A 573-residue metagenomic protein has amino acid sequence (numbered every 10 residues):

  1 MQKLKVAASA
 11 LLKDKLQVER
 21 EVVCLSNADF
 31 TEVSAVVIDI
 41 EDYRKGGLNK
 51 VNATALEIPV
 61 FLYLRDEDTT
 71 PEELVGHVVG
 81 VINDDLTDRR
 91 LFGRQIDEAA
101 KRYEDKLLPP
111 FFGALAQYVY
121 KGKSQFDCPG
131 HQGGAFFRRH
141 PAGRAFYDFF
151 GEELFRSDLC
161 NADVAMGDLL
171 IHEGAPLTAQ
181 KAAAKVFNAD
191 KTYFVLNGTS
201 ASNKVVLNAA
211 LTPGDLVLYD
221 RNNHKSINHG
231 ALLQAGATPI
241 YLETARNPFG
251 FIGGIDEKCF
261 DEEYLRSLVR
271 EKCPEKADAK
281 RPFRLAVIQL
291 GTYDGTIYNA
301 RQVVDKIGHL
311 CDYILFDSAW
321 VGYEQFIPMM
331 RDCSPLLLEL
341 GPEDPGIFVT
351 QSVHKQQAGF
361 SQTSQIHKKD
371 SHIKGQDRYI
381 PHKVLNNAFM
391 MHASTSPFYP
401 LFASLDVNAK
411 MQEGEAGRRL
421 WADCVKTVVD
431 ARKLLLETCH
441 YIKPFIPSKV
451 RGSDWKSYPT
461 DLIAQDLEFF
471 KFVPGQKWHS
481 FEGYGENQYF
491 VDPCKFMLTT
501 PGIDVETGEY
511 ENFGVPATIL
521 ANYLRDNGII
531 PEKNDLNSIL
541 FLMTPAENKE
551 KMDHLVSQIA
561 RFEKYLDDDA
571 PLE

Functional and structural regions predicted by a protein language model:
Q2-L4, L11-L169, E173, K185 (+2 more regions): Non-catalytic terminal extensions of PLP-dependent enzymes
K3-V6, T192, V217, A286: Conserved hydrophobic helix-helix packing surfaces used for dimerization/oligomerization
E21-S26, D39-E57, L64-T69, T199-H440: Conserved PLP-enzyme active-site core in the AAT-like
P141-Q234, I240: Long, structured ligand/cofactor-binding scaffold of large enzymes
E173-L177, S396-Y399, T518: Alpha-helix N-cap/helix-start motif at coil-to-helix transitions, marked by capping-box chemistry
T192-Y193, T350, G528-E532: A short linear hydrophobic-aromatic micro-motif
Y193, A286-Q289, I539-T544: Short glycine-rich or small-residue beta-strand-to-loop segments that form or flank ligand, phosphate, metal/Fe-S
